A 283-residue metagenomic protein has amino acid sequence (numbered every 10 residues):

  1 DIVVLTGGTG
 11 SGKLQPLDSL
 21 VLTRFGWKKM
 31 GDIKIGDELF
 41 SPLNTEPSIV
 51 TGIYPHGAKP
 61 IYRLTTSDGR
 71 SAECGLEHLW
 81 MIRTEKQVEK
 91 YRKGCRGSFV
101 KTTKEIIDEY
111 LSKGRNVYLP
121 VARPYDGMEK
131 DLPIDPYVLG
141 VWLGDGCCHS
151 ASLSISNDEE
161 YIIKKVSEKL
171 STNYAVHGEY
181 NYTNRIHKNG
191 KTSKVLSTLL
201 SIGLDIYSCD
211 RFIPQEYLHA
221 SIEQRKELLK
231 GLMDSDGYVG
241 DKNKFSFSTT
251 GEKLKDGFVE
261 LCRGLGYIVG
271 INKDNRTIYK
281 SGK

Functional and structural regions predicted by a protein language model:
D1-L14: The Walker A/P-loop phosphate-binding site
T6-T9, F25, M233-V239: Structural motif corresponding to the C-terminal cap of alpha-helices
L14-K28, I33: Protein maturation boundaries and topogenic segments
M30, I35-N44, T51-K280: Intein-associated homing endonuclease modules of the LAGLIDADG/DOD-type, together with closely related HINT-family
